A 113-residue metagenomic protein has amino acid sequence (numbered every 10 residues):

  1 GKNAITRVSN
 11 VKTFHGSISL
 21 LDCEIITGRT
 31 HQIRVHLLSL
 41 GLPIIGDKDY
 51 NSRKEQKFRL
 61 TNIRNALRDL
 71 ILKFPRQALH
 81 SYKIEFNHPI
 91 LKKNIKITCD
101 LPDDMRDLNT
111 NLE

Functional and structural regions predicted by a protein language model:
G1-L20, K54, D69-L70: Glycine- and acidic-residue-rich catalytic/RNA-contacting loop of pseudouridine synthases
D22-E24: Polynucleotide-recognition surfaces of large bacterial nucleic-acid defense/processing enzymes
I26, H36-E113: Pseudouridine synthases involved in rRNA/tRNA modification
